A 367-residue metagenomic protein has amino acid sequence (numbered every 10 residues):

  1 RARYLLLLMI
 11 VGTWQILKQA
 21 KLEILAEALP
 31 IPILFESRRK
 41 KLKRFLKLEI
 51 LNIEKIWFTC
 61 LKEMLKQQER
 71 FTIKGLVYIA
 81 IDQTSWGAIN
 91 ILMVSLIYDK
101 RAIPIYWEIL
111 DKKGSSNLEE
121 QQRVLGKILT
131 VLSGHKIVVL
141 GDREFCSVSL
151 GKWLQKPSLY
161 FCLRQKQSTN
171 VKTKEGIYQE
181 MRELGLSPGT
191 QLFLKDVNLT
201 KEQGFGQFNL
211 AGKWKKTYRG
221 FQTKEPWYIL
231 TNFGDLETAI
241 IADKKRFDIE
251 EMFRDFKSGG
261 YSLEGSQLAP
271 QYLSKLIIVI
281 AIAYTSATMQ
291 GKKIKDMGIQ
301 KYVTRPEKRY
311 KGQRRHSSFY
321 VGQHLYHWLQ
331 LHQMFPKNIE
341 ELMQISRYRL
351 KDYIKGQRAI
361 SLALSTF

Functional and structural regions predicted by a protein language model:
R1-K21, I56-F58, T72-V77, A88 (+1 more regions): Single, function-defining residue in the core of a domain
Q15, L29-P32, E36-G87, G141-D142 (+1 more regions): Active-site- or DNA-interface-adjacent structural scaffold in DNA-acting proteins
A26: The alpha-helix within a helix-turn-helix
L92-L96: Short beta-strand scaffold segments in enzyme catalytic cores
